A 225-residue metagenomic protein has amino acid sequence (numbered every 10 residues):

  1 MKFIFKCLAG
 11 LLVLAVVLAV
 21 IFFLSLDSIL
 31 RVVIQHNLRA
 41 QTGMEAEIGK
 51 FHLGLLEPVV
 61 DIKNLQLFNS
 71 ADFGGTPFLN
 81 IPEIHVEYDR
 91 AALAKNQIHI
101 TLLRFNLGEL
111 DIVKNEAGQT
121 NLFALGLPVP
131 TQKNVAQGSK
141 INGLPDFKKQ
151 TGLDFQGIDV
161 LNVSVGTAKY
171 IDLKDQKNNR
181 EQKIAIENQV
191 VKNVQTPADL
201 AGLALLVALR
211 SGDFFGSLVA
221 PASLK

Functional and structural regions predicted by a protein language model:
M1-G43: N-terminal type II signal-anchor transmembrane helix that functions as the membrane-insertion/stop-transfer segment
I4, I21-F22, K50, L55 (+2 more regions): Intrinsic disorder/low-structure terminal segments
C7, S28, G54-V59, G75-N80: Generic alpha-helical scaffold signal
L11, A15, I34, I48 (+1 more regions): Hydrophobic alpha-helical segments with strong N-terminal bias
G43-D72, S164: N-terminal leader/targeting pre-sequences
N64-K225: Secondary-structure transition motifs
